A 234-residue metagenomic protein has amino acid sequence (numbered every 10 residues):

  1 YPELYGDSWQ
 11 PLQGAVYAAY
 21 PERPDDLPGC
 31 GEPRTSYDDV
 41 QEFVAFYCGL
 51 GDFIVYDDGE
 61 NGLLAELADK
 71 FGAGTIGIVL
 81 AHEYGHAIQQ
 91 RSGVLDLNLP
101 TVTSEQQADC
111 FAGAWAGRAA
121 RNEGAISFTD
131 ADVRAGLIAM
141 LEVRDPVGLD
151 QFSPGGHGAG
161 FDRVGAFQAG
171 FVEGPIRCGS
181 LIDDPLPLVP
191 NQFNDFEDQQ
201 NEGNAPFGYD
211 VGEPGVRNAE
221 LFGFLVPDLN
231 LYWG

Functional and structural regions predicted by a protein language model:
Y1-L4, V79, Q106-A116, V164-F167 (+2 more regions): Short, structured motif recognition centered on aromatic/hydrophobic residues
Y5, T103-E105, D109-P146, G223: Short helix/loop segments within enzyme catalytic domains that coordinate or immediately flank catalytic cofactors
A18-V55: Catalytic zinc-binding patch centered on the HExxH motif and its immediate surroundings that defines zinc-dependent
Y20-P21, D57-E60, V79-H82, Q90-G93: Active-site-proximal beta-strand/loop segments in catalytic clefts of secreted hydrolases
F53-D57, A87-Q89, D109-C110, A114: Structural recognition of the beta-strand scaffold that forms the well-ordered cores of secreted hydrolase catalytic
E60-I78, D96-P100: Short pre-active-site segment immediately N-terminal to the catalytic Zn-binding motif
E83-L99, A114-R121: Catalytic Zn2+-binding segment of zinc metalloproteases
D145-Y232: Pan-zinc metallopeptidase signature
